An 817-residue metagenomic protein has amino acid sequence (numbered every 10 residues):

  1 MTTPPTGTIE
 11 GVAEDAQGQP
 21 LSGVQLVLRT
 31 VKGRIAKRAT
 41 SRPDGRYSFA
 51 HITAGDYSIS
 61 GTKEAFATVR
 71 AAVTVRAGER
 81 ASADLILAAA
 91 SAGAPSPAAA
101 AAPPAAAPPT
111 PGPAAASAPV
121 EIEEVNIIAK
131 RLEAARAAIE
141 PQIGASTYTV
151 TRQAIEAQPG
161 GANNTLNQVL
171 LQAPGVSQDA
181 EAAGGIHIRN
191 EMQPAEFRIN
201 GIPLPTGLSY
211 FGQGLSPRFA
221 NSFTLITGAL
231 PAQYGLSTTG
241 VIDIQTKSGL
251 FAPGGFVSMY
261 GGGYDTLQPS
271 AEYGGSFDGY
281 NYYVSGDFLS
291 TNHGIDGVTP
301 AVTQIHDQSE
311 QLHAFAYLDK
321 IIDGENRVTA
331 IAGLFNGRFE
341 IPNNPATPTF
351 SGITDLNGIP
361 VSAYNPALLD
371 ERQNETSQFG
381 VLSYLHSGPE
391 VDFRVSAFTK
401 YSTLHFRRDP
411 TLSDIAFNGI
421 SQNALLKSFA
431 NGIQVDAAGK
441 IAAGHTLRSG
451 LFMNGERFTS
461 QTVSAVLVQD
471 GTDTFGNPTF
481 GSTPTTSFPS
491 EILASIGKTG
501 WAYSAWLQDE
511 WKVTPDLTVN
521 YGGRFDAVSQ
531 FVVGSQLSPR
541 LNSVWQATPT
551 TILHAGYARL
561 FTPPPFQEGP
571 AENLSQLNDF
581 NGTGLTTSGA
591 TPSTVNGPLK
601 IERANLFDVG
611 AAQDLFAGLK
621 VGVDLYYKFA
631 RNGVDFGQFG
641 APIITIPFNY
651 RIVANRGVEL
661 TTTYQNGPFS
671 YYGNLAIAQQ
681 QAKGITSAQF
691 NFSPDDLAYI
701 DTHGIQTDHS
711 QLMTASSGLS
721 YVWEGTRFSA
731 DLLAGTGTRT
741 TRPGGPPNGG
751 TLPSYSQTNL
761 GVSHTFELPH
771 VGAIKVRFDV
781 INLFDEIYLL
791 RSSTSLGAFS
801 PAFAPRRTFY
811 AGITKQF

Functional and structural regions predicted by a protein language model:
M1-E124, Q172, S177, R218: Periplasm-facing N-terminal accessory domains of Gram-negative outer-membrane beta-barrel systems
A67, E79, I86-R189, Q193 (+7 more regions): Periplasmic N-terminal accessory/gating domains of Gram-negative outer-membrane beta-barrel systems
G261-S290, A301-P342, R372-D392, I441-A442: Transmembrane beta-barrel wall of Gram-negative outer-membrane proteins
I305, E325-L382, H386, S402-L426: Flexible loop and strand-edge segments within Gram-negative outer membrane beta-barrel domains
K320-I321, G704-F817: Conserved C-terminal beta-signal and adjacent last beta-strands/turns of outer-membrane beta-barrel proteins
R338, N344-T349, F531, T550-L606 (+5 more regions): Surface-exposed extracellular loop regions of Gram-negative outer-membrane beta-barrel proteins, predominantly
S383, G388, D392-R408, Q546 (+4 more regions): Membrane-embedded beta-barrel scaffold of Gram-negative outer-membrane proteins
K512-T514, G622-A630, F648-R742: Gram-negative outer-membrane beta-barrel transporters
